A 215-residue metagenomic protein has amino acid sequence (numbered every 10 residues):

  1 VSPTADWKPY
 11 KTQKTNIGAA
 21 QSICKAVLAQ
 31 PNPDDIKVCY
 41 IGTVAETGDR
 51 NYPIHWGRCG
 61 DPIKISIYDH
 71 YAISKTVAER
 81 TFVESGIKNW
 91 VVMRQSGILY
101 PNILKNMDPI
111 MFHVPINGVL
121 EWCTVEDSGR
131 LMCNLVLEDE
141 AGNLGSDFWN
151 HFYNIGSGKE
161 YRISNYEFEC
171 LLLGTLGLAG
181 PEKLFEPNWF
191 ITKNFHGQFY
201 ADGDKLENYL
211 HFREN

Functional and structural regions predicted by a protein language model:
V1, C39-T43, R94-S96, G156: Active-site beta-alpha turn of Rossmann-fold NAD(P)-dependent dehydrogenases/reductases
V1-N16: NAD(P)H-binding glycine-rich loop region in Rossmannoid oxidoreductase-like domains and their noncatalytic homologs
Q13-I17, H55-E79, G118-E126: Short-chain dehydrogenase/reductase
G18-Y68: Conserved Rossmann-fold NAD(P)-dependent oxidoreductase catalytic core, especially the SDR/UDP-sugar
I73, V114-A141: Substrate-positioning beta->alpha
T76, Y100-I110, G118, V136-Y153: Glycine/proline-rich active-site loop of Rossmann-fold NAD(P)-dependent oxidoreductases
T76-N102, D147: Conserved beta-loop-beta element that borders a ligand/cofactor-binding pocket
L131, L135-Y209: Mid/C-terminal beta-alpha module of Rossmann-like enzyme folds, strongest in SDR-family dehydrogenases/epimerases
